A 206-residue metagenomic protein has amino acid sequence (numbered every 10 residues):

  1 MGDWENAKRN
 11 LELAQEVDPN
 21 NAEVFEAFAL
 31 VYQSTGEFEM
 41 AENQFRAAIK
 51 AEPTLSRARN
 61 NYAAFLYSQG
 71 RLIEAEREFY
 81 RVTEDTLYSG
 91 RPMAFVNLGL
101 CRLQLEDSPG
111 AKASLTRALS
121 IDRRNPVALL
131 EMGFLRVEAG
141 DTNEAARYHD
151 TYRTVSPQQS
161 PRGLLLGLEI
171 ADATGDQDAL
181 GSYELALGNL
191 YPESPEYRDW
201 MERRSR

Functional and structural regions predicted by a protein language model:
M1, S34-T35, S68-Q69, D85 (+4 more regions): Register position in tetratricopeptide repeats
V17, K50-E52, D85-L87, I121 (+2 more regions): Structural marker of alpha-solenoid helical repeat scaffolds
A27, Q44, N61, F95-N97 (+2 more regions): Canonical tetratricopeptide repeat
T151-R206: Terminal, low-structured helical/coil segments at or just beyond the last alpha-helical repeat
